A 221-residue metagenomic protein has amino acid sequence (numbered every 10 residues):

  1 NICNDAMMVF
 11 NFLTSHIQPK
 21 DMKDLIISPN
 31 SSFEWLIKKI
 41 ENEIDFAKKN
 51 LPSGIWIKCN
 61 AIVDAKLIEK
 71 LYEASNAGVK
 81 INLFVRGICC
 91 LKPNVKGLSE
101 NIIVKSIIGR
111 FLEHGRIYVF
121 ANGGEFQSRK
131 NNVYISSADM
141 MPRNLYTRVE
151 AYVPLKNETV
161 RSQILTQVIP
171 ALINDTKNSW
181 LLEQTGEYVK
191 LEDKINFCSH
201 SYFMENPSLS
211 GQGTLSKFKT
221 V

Functional and structural regions predicted by a protein language model:
N1-C3, H16-M22, S28-V221: PLD/PLD-like phosphodiesterase catalytic module centered on the HKD motif
D5-T14: Prokaryote-biased recognition of long, low-complexity C-terminal linker/tail segments that are poorly structured
